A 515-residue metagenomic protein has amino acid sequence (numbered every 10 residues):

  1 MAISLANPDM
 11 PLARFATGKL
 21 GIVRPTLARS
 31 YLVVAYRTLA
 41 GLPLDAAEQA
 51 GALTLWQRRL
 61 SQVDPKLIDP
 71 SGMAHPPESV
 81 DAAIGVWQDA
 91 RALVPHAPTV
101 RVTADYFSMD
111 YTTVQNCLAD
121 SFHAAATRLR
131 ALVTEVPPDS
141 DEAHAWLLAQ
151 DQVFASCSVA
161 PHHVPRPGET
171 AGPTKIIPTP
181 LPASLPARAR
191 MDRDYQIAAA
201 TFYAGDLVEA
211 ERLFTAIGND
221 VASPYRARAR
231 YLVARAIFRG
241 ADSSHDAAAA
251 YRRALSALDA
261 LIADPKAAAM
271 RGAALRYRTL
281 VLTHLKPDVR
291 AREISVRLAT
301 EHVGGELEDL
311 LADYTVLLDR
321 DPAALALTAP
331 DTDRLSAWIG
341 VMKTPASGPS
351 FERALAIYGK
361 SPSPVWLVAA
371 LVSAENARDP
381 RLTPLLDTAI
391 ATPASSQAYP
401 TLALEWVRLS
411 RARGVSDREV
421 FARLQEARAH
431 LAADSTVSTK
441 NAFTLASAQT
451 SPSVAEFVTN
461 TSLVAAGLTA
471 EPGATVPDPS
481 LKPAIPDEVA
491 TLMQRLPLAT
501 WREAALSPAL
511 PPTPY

Functional and structural regions predicted by a protein language model:
M1-T215, V221, Y225-A227, L232 (+1 more regions): Extracytoplasmic/secretory-pathway proteins
